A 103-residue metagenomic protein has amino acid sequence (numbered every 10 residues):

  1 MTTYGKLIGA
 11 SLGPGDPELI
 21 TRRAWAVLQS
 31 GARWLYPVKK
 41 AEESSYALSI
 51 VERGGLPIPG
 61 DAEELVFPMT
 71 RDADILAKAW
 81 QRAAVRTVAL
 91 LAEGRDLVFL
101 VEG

Functional and structural regions predicted by a protein language model:
M1-P17, R22-G103: Class I S-adenosyl-L-methionine
